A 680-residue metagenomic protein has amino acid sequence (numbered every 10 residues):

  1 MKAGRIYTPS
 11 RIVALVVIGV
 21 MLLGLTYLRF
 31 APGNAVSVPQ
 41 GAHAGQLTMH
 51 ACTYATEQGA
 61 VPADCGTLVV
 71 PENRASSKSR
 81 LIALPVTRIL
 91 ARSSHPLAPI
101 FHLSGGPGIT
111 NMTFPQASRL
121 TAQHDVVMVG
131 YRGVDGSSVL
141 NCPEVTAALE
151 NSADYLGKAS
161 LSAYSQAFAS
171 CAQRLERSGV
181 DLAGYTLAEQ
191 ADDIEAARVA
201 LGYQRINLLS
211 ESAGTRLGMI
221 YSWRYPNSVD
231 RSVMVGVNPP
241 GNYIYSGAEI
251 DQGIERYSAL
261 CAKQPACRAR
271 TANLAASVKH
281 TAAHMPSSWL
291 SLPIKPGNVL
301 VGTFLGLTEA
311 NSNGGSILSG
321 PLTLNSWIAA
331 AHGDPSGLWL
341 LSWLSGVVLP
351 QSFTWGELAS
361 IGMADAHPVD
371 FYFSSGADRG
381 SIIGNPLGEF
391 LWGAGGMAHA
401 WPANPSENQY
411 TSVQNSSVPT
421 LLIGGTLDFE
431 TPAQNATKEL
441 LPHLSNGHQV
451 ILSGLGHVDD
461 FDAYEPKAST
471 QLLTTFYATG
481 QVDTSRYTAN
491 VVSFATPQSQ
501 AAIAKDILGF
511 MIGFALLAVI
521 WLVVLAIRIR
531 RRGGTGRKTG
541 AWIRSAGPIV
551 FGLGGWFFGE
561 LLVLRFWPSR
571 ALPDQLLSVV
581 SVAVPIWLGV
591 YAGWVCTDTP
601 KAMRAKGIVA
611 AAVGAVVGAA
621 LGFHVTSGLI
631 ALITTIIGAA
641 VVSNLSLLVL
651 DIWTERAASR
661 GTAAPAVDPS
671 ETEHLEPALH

Functional and structural regions predicted by a protein language model:
G4, T8-A14, G24-N34, A275-V418 (+4 more regions): Alpha/beta-hydrolase fold active-site neighborhood
C52-A91: N-terminal cap/lid segment of alpha/beta-hydrolase-fold proteins
R80-L161: N-terminal cap/lid subdomain of alpha/beta-hydrolase-fold enzymes
N141-C142, A147-S152, G218-T281, T303 (+2 more regions): A catalytic-pocket lid/entrance helix-loop region that shapes and gates access to the active site across common
E176-V180, A188-R205: Conserved acidic catalytic loop of the alpha/beta-hydrolase fold
S416, L422-G424, D428: Short beta-strand/loop motif that positions the catalytic acidic residue of the alpha/beta-hydrolase fold
F429-N435: Conserved alpha/beta-hydrolase "acid-adjacent" motif
S453-A515: Catalytic active-site module of serine/aspartate enzymes centered on a nucleophile-bearing elbow/loop
